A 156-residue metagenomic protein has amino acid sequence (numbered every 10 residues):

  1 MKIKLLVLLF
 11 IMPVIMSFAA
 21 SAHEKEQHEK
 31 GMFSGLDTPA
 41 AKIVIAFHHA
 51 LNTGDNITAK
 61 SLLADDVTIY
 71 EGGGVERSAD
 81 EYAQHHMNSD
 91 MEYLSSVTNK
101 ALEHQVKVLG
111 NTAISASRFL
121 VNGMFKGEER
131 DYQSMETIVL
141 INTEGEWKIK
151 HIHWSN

Functional and structural regions predicted by a protein language model:
M1-V7: Bacterial N-terminal signal peptides that target proteins for export
V7-S17: Bacterial N-terminal signal peptides
A20-S61, D65: Short, low-complexity N-terminal intrinsically disordered segments enriched in polar/charged residues
H23, H85-E128: Surface-exposed, charged secondary-structure patches
H23, Q133-N156: Short beta-strand edge/turn micro-motifs at domain boundaries
F47, T58-K60, V67, Y82 (+2 more regions): Hydrophobic pocket/interface hotspot
L62, D66-R77, S89-L94: A short gly/proline-enriched turn/hairpin at secondary-structure junctions
L63, G73-G74, G110, S117-V121 (+2 more regions): A mature extracytoplasmic/lumenal domain signature
